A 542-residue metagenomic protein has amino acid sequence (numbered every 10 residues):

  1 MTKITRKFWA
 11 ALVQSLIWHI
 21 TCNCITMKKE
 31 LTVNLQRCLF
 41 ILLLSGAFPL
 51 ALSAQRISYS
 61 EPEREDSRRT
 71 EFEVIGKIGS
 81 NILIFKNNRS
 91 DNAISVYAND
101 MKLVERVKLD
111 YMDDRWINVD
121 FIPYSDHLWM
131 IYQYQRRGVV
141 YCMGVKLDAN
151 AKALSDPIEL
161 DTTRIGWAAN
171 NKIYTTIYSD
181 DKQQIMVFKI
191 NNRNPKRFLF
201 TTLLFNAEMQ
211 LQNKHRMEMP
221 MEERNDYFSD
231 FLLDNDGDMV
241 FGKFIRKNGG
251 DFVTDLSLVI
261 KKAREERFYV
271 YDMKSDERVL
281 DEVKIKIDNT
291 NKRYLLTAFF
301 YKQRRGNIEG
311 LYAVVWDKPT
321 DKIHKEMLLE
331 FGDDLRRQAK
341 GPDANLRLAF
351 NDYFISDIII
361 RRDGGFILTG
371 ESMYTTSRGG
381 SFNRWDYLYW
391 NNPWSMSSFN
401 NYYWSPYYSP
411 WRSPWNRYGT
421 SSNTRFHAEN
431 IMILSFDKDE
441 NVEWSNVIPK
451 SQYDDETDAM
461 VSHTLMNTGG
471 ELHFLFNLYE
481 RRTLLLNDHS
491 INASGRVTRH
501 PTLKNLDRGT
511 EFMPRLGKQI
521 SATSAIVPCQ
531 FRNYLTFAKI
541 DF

Functional and structural regions predicted by a protein language model:
M1-Y59, F542: Bacterial Sec-dependent N-terminal signal peptides
R64, K102-V140, P157-N170, E218-Y227 (+1 more regions): Blade-loop segments of beta-propeller domains
E65-I78, D120-S125, Y134, N171-K182 (+5 more regions): Structural signature of eukaryotic scaffold interfaces centered on beta-propeller domains
I75-R89, D126-Q135, K182-N194, G237-K247 (+6 more regions): Short beta-strand elements that form the blades of beta-propeller/WD-repeat-like and other beta-sheet-rich scaffold
S90-S95, R137-K146, P195-T202, G249-L258 (+5 more regions): Structural motif
C142-A149, L199-Q210, V253-E266, E309-K322 (+3 more regions): Beta-propeller blade signature
D272-D281, M327-F350, N446-H463, S494-S521: Conserved blade-ending motifs and adjacent loop-strand segments that build the rim/top face of beta-propeller domains
S356-I358, G365-Y374, R412-I431, D455-S494: Loop/turn-rich, solvent-exposed surfaces of beta-rich toroidal or solenoidal domains
